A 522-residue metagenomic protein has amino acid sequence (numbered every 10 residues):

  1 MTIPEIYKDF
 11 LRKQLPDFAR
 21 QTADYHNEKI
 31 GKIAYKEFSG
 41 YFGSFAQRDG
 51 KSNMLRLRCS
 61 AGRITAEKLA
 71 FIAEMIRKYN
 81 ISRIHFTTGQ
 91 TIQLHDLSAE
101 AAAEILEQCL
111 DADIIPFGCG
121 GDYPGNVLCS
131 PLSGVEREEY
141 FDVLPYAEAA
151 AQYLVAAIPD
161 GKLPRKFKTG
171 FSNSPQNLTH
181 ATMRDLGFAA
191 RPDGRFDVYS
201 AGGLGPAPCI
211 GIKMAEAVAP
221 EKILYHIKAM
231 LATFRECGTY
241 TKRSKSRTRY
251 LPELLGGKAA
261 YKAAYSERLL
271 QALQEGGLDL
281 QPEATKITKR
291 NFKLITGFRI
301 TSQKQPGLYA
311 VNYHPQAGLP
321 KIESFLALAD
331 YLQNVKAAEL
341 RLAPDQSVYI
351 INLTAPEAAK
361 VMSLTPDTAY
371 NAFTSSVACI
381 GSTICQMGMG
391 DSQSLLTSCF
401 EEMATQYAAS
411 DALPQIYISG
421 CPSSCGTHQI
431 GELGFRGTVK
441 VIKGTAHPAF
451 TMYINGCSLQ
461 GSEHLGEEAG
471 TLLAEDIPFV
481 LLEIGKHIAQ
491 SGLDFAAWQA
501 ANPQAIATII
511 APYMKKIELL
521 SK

Functional and structural regions predicted by a protein language model:
M1-K68, Q176-N177, F292-G307: N-terminal basic/disordered segments at the start of proteins
I3-E5, L163-A263, G434-L493: Mobile "lid/hinge" segments at catalytic clefts and subdomain interfaces of large enzymes
D24-G31, S52-R195, Y225, Y313-T445: Small-residue-enriched alpha-helical segments and adjacent helix-cap loops that form tight helix-helix packing
F38-S44, A70-I81, A232-R235, L294-R299 (+1 more regions): Short amphipathic beta-strand starts and helix->beta connectors
S82-F86, A157-P164, R235-P252, Q271-K289 (+4 more regions): Flexible, glycine/charged-enriched surface loops at secondary-structure junctions
D96, E100-E104, Q108-D113, R235-I300 (+2 more regions): Terminal amphipathic helices with adjacent charged low-complexity linkers/tails
G170-S172, T248-A260, K286-K293, A497-I517: Amphipathic alpha-helical surface "interface" segments used for docking/oligomerization or membrane association within
T301-Y309, P315-L342, L481, H487-Q490 (+1 more regions): Long hydrophobic segments that form regular secondary structure
